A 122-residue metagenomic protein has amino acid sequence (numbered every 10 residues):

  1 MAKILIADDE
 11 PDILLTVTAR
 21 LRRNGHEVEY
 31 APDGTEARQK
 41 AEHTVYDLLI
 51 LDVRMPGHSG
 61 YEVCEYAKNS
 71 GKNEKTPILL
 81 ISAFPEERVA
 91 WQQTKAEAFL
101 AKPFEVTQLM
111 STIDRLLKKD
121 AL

Functional and structural regions predicted by a protein language model:
L14, P56: The feature encodes the CheY-like receiver
L15-R23: Charged docking surfaces used in two-component/phosphorelay signaling
G25-P32, K40: Short hydrophobic/Thr-rich beta-strand motif most characteristic of the beta2 strand and flanking loop of CheY-like
D33, S59-V63: Acidic catalytic/metal-coordinating carboxylates
D52: Active-site residues of response regulator receiver
E62, F84-L100, S111: Alpha4 helix (beta4-alpha4-beta5 surface) of REC/receiver domains from two-component response regulators
L79-I81: Hydrophobic/aromatic residues positioned on beta-strands within the core alpha/beta folds
F104-R115: C-terminal output helix
